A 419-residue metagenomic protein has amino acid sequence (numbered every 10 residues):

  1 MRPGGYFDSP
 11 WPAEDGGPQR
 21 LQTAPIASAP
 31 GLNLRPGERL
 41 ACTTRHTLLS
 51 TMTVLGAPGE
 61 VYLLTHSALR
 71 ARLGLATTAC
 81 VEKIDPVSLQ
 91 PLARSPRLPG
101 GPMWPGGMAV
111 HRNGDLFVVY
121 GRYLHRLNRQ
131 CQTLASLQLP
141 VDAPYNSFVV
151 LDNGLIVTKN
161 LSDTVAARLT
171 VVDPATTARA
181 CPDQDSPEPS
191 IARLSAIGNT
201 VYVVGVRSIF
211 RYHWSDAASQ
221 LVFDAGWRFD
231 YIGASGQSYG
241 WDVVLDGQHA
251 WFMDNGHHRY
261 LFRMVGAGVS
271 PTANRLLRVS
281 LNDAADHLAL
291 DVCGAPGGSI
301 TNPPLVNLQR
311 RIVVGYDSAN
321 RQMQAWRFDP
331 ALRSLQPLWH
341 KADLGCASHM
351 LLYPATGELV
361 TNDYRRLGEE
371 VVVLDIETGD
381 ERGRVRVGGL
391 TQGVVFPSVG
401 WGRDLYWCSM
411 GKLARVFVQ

Functional and structural regions predicted by a protein language model:
R2-A79, P99-G106: Beta-strand-rich domains and repeat architectures in extracellular enzymes and scaffolds, especially beta-propellers
P10-P12, E60-L63, D115-F117, L155-V157 (+6 more regions): Conserved beta-propeller blade signature
G17, S67-L69, R122, L161-D163 (+6 more regions): Residue-level signature of beta-propeller blades and closely related beta-rich strand-turn architectures in secreted
H46-V54, G100-A109, V141-N153, P187-G198 (+4 more regions): Repeated scaffold domains used in trafficking and secretory/extracellular systems, primarily beta-propellers
L64-T78, L161, M253-A273, R365: Short, conserved, GDST-rich strand-edge loop motifs in beta-rich repeat architectures
T78-L89, R168-A175, R211, G266-D283 (+2 more regions): Beta-propeller blade signature
G298-W326, S334-I376: Loop/turn-rich, solvent-exposed surfaces of beta-rich toroidal or solenoidal domains
V385-Q419: Blade-level signature of beta-propeller repeat domains, shared across WD40, Kelch, NHL, RCC1 and BNR/Asp-box propellers
